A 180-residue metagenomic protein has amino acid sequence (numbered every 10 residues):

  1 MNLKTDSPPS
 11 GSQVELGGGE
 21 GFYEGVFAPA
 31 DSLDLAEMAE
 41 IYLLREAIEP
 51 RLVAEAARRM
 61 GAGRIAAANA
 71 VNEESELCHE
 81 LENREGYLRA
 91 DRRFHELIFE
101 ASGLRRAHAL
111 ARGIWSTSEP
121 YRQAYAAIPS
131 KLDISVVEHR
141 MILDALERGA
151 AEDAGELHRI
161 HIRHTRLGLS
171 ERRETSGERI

Functional and structural regions predicted by a protein language model:
M1-R58, R166, S170-I180: Short linear motifs at protein or domain termini
P9, S32-L35, A39, A62 (+5 more regions): Charge-dense, low-complexity intrinsically disordered segments
S12, L35, E46, A62 (+2 more regions): Amphipathic alpha-helical repeat elements characteristic of tetratricopeptide repeat
G18, Y23-F27, M38, V53 (+5 more regions): Sparse, context-dependent recognition of short Cys/His-centered cofactor- or disulfide-binding micro-motifs
S32-L35, A39, L43-M60, E74-E76 (+3 more regions): Hydrophobic, amphipathic alpha-helical faces that serve as interaction scaffolds
A62-A66, E85-G86, R105-A109, E152-E156: Short, solvent-exposed positions on alpha-helices
N69-E76, L81, A90, H95 (+1 more regions): C-terminal all-alpha effector/ligand-binding and dimerization domain of prokaryotic HTH-type transcriptional repressors
